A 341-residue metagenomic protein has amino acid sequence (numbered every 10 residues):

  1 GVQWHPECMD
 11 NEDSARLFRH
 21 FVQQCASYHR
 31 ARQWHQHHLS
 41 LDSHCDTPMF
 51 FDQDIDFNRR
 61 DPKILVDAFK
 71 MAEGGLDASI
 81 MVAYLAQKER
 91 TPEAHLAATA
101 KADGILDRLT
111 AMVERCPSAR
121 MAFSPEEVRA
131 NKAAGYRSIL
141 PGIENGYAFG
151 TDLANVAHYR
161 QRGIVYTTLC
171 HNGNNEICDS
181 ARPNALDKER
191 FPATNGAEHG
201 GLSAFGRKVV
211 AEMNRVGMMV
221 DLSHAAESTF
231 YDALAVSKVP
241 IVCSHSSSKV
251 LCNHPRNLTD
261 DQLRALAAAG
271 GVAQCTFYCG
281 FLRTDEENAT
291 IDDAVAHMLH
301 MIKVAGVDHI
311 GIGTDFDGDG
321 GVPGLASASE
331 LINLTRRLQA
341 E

Functional and structural regions predicted by a protein language model:
G1, H38-S40, G217-M219, I241 (+1 more regions): Hydrophobic "anchor" residues on beta-strands that sit immediately upstream of conserved functional sites
G1-E7, S40-P48, A225, C243-S246: Histidine-centered catalytic micro-motifs
G1-Q33: Amide-donor transfer/coupling interface in amidating biosynthetic enzymes
H20, Q24, K208-M213, D261-L266: Catalytic-core regions built around general acid/base machinery
R30-N195, N253-E341: N-terminal hydrophobic targeting/anchoring segments and the immediately downstream early-domain regions of hydrolases
A193-L234, C243: Loop-centered beta-sheet repeat module
E227, Y231-A267: Acidic, glycine-rich loop-and-beta core segments that form the ion-binding/anion-interacting portion of active sites
